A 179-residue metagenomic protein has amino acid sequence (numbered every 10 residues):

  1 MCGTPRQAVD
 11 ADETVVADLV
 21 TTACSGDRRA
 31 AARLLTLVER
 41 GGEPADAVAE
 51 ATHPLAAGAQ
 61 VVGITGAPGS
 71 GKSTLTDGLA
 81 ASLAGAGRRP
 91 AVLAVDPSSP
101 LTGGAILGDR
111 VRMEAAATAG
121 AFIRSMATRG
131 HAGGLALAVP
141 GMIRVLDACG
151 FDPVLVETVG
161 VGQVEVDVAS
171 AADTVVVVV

Functional and structural regions predicted by a protein language model:
M1-A23: Long, basic/Gly/Ser/Thr-rich N-terminal segments that mediate initial subcellular attachment or targeting
V15-G26, A31-V62, A67-S70, L75-V178: Nucleotide-state-sensitive switch-loop elements of NTP-binding domains
